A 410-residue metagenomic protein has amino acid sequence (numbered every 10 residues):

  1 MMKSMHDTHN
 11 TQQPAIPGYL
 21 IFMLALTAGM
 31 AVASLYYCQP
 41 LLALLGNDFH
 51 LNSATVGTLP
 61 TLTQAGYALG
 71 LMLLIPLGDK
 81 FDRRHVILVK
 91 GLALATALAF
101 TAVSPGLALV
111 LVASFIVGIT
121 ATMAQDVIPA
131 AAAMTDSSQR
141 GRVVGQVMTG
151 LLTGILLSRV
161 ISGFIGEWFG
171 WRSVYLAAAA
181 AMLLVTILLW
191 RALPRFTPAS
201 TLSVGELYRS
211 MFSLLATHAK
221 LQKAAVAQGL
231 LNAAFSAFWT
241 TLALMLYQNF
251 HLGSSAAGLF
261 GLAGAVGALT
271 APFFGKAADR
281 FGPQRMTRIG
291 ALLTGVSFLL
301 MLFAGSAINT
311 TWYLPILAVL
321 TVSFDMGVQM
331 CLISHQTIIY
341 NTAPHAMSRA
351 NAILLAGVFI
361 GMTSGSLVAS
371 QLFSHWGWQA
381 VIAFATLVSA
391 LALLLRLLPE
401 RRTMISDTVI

Functional and structural regions predicted by a protein language model:
H6-P14, L193-V226: Juxtamembrane intracellular "pre-TM" segments in multi-pass secondary transporters
L69-L107: Conserved MFS/SLC helix-loop-helix module at the cytosolic interface between two early adjacent transmembrane helices
L71-D82, T270-P283, F373: Helix-to-loop junctions at the C-terminal end of transmembrane segments in multipass secondary transporters
L109, Q146-L193: Helix-loop-helix hairpin linking two adjacent transmembrane segments in secondary transporters
A113-L151: Cytoplasmic helix-loop-helix junction between adjacent transmembrane helices in 12-TM secondary transporters
M123-T135, V328-A343: Intracellular juxtamembrane helix-capping segments at the cytosolic ends of symmetry-related transmembrane helices
R285-S334: C-terminal transmembrane helical hairpin of 12-TM major facilitator-type secondary transporters
